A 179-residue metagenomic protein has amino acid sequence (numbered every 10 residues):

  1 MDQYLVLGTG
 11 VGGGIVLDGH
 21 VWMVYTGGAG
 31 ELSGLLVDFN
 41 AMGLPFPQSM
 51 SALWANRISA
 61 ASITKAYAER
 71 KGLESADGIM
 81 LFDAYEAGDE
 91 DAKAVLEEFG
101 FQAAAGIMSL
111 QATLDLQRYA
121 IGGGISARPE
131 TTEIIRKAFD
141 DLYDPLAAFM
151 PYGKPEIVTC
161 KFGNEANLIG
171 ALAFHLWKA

Functional and structural regions predicted by a protein language model:
M1-A55: Glycine-rich phosphate-binding loop of actin/hexokinase-like ATP-binding domains
F39-A179: ATP-binding/phosphotransfer module of carbohydrate and carboxylate kinases, centering on a glycine-rich
